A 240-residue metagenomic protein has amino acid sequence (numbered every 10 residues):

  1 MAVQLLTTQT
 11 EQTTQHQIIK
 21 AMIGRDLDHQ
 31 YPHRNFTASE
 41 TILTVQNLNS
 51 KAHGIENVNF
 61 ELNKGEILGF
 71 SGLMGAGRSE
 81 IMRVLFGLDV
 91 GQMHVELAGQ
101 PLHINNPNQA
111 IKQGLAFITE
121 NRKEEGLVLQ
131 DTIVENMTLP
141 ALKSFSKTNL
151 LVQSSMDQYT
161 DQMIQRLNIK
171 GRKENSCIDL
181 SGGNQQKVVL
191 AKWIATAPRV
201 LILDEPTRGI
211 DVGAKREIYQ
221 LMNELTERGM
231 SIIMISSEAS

Functional and structural regions predicted by a protein language model:
M1-S240: Glycine-rich phosphate-binding loops of nucleotide-dependent enzymes
